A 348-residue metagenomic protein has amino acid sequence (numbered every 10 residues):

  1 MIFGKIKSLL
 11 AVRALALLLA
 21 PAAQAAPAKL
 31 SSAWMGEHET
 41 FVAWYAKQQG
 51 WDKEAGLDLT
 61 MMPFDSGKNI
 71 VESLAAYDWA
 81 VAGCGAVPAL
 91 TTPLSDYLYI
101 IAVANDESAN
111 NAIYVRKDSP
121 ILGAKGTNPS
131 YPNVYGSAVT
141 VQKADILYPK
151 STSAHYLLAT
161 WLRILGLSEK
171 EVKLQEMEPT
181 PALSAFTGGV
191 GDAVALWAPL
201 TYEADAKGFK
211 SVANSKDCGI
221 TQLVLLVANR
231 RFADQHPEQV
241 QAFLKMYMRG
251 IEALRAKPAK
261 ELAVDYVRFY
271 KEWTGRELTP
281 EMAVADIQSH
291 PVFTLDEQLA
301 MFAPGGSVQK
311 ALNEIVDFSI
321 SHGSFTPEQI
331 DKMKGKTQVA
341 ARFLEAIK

Functional and structural regions predicted by a protein language model:
I2-V12: Bacterial N-terminal signal peptides that target proteins for export
A11-P21: Bacterial N-terminal signal peptides
A26-S168, K173-E176, D192-A195, N214 (+1 more regions): Short, glycine-/small- and polar/acidic-enriched structural segments that line small-molecule recognition paths
E39, Q48, G67-I70, P88 (+11 more regions): Stable alpha-helical elements in mature extracytoplasmic
I100-I101, L174, L254-D265, Q329-D331: Surface-exposed patches in mature extracellular/periplasmic domains of secreted proteins
P181-G275: Pocket-lining segment of extracytoplasmic ligand-binding domains
D234-S324: Secondary-structure end/capping motifs
Q309-K348: Conserved C-terminal helix/tail region of periplasmic/extracytoplasmic solute-binding proteins
